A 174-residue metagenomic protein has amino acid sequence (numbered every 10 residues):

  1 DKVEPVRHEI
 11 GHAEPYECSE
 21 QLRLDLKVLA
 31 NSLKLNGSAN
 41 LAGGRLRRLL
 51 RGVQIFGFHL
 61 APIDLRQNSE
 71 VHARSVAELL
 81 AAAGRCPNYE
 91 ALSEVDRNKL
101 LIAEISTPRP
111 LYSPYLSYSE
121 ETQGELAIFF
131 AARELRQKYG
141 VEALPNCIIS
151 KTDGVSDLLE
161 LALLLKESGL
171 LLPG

Functional and structural regions predicted by a protein language model:
D1-K138: Extended, charge-enriched "interface" segments that sit outside catalytic cores
G37-N40, P145-I149: Short catalytic-loop micro-motif centered on adjacent basic/acidic residues
L65-S69, N146-G154: Conserved short loop/turn motifs at secondary-structure junctions
R74, V155-L163: A short acidic (Asp/Glu
E120-I128, I149-L158: Phosphate/oxyanion-binding active-site loops and adjacent basic polyanion-contact surfaces
A131-R133, E160-S168: Histidine-anchored nucleotide/phosphate-binding helix
Q137-A143, L165-G174: Secondary-structure transition/capping motifs at alpha-helix termini and the adjoining loop/turn into the next element
